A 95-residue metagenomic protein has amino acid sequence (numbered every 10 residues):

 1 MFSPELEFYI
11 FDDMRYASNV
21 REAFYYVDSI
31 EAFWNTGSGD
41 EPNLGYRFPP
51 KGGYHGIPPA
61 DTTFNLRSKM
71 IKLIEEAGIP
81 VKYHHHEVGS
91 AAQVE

Functional and structural regions predicted by a protein language model:
M1-E95: Glycine-rich, acidic/polar active-site loops that bind/position phosphate-bearing ligands
